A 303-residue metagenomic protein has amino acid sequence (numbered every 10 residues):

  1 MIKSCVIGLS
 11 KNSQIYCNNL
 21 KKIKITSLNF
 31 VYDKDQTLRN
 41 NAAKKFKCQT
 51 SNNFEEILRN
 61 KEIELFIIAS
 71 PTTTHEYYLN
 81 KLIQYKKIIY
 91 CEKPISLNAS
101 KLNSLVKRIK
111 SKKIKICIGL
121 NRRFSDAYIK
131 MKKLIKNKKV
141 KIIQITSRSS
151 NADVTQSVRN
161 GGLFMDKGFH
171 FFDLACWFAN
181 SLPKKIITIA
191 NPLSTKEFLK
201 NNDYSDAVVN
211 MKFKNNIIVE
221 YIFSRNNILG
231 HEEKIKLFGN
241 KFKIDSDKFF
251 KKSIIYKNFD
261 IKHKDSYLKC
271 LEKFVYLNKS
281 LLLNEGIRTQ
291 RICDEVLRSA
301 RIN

Functional and structural regions predicted by a protein language model:
M1-K45: N-terminal Rossmann-like dinucleotide-binding module
I7, L65-S70, K214, E272-N303: C-terminal helix-rich "cap/oligomerization" subdomain common to oxidoreductases
Y16, F46-R108: Beta-loop-alpha module in the N-terminal Rossmann-like domain of NAD(P)-dependent dehydrogenases, especially those
N29, E62-E64, K141: Conserved acidic residues
N52, C91, I116-I118, S246: Hydrophobic residues in well-ordered beta-strands that form the structural core
T73, S96-V154: A contiguous active-site-proximal alpha/beta segment in oxidoreductase catalytic domains
V154-I218, S224-L229, N284: Rossmann-like dinucleotide-binding domain that binds NAD(P)(H)
L199-Y204, N215-E272, L282: NAD(P)-dinucleotide binding in Rossmann-like oxidoreductases
